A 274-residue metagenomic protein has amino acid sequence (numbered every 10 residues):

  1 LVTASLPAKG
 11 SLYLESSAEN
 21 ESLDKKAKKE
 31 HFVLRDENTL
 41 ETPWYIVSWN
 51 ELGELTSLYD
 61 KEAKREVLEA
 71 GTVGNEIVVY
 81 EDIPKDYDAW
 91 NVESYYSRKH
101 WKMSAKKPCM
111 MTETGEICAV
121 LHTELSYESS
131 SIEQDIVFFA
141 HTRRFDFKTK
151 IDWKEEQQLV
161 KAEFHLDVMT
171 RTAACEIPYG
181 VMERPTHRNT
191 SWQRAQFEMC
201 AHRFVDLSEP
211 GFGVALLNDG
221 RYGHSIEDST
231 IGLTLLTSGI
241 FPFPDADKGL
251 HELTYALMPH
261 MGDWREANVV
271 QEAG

Functional and structural regions predicted by a protein language model:
L1-G274: C-terminal (or distal) subdomains of carbohydrate-active enzymes
